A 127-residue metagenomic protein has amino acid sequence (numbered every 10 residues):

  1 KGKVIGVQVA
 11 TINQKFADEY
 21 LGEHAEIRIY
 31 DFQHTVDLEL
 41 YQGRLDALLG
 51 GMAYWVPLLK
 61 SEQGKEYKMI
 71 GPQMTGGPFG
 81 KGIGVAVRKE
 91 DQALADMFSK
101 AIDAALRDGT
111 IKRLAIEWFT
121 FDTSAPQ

Functional and structural regions predicted by a protein language model:
K1-D37, M52-Y54: Bilobed "Venus flytrap"/periplasmic-binding protein-like clamshell domains and structurally analogous long
V4, G43-R44: Conserved functional loop/turn residues at catalytic and ligand-binding sites
I12, G22, T35, Q42 (+3 more regions): Extracytoplasmic
I12-L21, Y67-M69, S99-Q127: Ligand-binding clefts/hinges and TM-proximal coupling segments of bilobed small-molecule sensing domains
E39-Y41, F98: Hydrophobic residues within well-ordered alpha-helices
D46-G51, K68: Paired acidic/hydrophobic, glycine-rich loop segments that form the ligand-binding mouth/hinge of periplasmic-binding
K60-K100, F119-Q127: Periplasmic-binding protein-like
